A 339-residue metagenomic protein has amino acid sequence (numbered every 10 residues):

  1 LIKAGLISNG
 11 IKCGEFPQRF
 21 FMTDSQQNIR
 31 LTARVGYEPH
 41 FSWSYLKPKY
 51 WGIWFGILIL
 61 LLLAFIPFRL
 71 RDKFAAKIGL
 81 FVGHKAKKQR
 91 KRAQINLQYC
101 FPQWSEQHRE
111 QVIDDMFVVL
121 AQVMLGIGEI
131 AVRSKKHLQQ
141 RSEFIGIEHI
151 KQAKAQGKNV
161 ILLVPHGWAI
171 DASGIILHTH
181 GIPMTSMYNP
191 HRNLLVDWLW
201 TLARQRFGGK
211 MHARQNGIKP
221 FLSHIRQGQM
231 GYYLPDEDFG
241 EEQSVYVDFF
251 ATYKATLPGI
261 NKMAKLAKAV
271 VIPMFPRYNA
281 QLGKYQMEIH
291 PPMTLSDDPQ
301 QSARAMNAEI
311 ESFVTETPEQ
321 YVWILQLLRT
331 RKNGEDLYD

Functional and structural regions predicted by a protein language model:
F16, F20-F21: Aromatic (phenylalanine/tyrosine) cluster motif
T23-R30, Y37, V82, Q111-D114 (+3 more regions): Non-catalytic C-terminal accessory region of glycerolipid acyltransferases and related lyso-lipid remodeling enzymes
T23-V164, D197-L199, G208: Membrane-anchoring hydrophobic helices of lipid-metabolizing enzymes
Q122, Q156-Q215, E241-D248, T252-K254 (+1 more regions): Catalytic core of membrane glycerolipid acyltransferases/transacylases, capturing the structured, soluble-facing
